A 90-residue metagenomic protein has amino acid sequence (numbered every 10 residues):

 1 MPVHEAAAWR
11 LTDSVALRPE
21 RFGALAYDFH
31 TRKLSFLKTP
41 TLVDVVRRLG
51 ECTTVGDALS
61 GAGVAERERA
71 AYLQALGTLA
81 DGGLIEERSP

Functional and structural regions predicted by a protein language model:
M1-R47, E87-R88: Acidic, low-complexity/disordered tracts enriched in E/D and polar residues
H30-P90: Long, charge-rich, low-complexity alpha-helical segments
